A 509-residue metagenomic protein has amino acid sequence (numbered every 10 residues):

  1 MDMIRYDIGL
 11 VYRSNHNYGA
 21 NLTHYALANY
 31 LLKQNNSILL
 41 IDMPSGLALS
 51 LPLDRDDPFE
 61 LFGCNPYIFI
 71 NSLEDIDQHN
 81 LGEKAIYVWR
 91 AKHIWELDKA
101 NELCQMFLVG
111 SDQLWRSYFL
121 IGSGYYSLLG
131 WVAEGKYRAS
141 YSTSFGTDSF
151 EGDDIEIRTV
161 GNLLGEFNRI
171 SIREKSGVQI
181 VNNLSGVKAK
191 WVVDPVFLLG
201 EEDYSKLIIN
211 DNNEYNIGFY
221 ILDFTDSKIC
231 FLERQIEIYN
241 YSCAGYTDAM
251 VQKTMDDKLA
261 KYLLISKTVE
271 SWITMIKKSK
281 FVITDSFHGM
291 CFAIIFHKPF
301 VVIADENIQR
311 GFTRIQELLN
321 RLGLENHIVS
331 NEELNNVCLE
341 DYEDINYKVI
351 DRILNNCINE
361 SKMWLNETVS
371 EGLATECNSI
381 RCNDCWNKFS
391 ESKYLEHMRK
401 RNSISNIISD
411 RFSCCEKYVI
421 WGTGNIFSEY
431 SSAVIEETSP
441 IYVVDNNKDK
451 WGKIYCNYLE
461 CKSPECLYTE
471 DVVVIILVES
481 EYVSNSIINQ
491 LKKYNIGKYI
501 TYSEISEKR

Functional and structural regions predicted by a protein language model:
M1-C385: Active-site anion-handling motifs in enzyme catalytic cores
C382-R509: Hydrophobic, well-ordered beta-alpha structural blocks that scaffold small-molecule cofactor pockets
